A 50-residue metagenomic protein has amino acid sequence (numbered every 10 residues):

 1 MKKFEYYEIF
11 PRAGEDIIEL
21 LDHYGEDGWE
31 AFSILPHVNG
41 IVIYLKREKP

Functional and structural regions predicted by a protein language model:
M1-P50: Terminus-proximal functional modules
